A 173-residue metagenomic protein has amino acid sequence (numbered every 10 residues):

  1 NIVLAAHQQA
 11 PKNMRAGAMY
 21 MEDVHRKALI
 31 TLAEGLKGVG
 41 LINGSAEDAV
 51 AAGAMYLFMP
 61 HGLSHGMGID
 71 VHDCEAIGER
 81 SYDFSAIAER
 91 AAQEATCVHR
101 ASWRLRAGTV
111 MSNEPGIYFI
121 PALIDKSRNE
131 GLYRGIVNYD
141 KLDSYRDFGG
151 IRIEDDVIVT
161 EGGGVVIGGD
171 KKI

Functional and structural regions predicted by a protein language model:
N1-I173: Active-site neighborhoods and metal-handling regions in enzymes and metal-associated proteins
